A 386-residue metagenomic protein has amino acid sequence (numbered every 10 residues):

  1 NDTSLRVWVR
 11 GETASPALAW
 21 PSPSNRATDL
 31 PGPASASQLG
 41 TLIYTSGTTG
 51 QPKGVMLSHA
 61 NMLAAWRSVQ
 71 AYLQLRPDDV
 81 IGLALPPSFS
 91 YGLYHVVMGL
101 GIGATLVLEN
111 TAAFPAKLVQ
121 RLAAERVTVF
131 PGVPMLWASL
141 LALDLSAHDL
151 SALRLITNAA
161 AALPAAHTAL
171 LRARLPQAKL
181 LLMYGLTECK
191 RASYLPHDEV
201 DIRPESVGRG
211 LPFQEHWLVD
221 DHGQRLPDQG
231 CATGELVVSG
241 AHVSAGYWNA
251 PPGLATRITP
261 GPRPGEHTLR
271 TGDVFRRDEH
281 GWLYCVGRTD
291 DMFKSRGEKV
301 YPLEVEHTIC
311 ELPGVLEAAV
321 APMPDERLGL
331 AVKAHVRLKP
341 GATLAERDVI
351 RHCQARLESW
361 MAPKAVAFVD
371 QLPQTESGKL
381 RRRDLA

Functional and structural regions predicted by a protein language model:
N1-A36, L143: ANL superfamily adenylate-forming
N25-Y44, Q51, Q74-V80: Conserved pre-ATP/AMP-binding loop-to-beta segment of ANL
L39, T45-T48, I81, P87 (+8 more regions): Conserved S/T- and glycine-rich ATP-binding loop of Class I adenylate-forming
G40-R67: Conserved AMP-binding A3 loop
L63-V80, S88-V129, L143: Conserved AMP-binding/adenylation subdomain of ANL enzymes
V127-G132, L141-R203, E215, H222-P227: Gly/Ser/Thr-rich phosphate-binding loop
F130, G240, A245-G246, G253-L254 (+5 more regions): AMP-binding/adenylate-forming catalytic core of the ANL superfamily
G210-F213, Q224-P260, E298-V300: Conserved ATP/PPi-binding loop(s) of AMP-dependent carboxylate-activating enzymes
